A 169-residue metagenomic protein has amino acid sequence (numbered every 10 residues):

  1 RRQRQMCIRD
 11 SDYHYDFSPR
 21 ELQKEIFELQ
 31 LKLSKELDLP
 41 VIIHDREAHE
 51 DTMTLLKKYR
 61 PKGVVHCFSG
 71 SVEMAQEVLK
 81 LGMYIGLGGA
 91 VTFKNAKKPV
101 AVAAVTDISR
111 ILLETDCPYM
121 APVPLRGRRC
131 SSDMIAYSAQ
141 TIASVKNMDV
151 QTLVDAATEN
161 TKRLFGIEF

Functional and structural regions predicted by a protein language model:
R1-C7: Short, small-residue-biased leader/transition segments that mark boundaries at the very start of proteins
I8, S34, V78, A103 (+3 more regions): Conserved, mostly hydrophobic/aromatic
S11, Y15, E47, S69 (+1 more regions): Short, glycine/acidic-enriched loop or turn micro-motifs at the edges of active sites
S11-F17, D38-V41: Glycine-rich phosphate-binding "P-loop"
F17-E28, R46, R129-A136, Q151 (+1 more regions): Non-membrane alpha-helical structural segments and their capping/turn regions in soluble enzymes
E21-L112: Catalytic pocket-lining loop regions of alpha/beta-barrel enzymes, especially the amidohydrolase/enolase/GH5 lineages
L33, M134-F169: Mid-to-C-terminal alpha-helical segments outside catalytic/metal-binding sites
S109-S131: Short acidic/histidine-rich active-site segments
